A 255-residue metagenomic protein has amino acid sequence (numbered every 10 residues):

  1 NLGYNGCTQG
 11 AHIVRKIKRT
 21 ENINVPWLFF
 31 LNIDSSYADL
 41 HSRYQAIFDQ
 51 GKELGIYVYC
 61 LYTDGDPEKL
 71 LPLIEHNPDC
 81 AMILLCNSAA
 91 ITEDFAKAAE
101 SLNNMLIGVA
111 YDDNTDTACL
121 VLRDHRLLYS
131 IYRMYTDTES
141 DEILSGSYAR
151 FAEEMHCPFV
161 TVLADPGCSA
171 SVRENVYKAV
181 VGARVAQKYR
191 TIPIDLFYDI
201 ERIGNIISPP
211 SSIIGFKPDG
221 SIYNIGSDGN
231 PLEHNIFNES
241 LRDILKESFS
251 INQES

Functional and structural regions predicted by a protein language model:
N1-L31, E53: N-terminal [4Fe-4S]-dependent radical SAM core
L2-G6, S36-L40, N114, E233 (+1 more regions): Non-membrane alpha-helical secondary structure
L2-G6, Y57, D79-A81, A186: N-terminal start-of-chain detector that recognizes signal peptides and the immediate post-cleavage beginning
R15-K18, I23-P26, Y44-F48, Y59-G65: Long alpha-helical, hydrophobic tracts
L28-L40, G51-P67, N77-T117, L122 (+2 more regions): Core AdoMet radical
D39, R43-A46, G65, S171-N175: Alpha-helix N-cap and loop-to-helix initiation/capping positions
L54, C80, G108, D116-S255: Radical SAM enzyme [4Fe-4S]-AdoMet core and its adjacent flexible, acidic and glycine-rich loops/tails across
L70-P72: Domain-exit/linker segments immediately C-terminal to small folded modules
